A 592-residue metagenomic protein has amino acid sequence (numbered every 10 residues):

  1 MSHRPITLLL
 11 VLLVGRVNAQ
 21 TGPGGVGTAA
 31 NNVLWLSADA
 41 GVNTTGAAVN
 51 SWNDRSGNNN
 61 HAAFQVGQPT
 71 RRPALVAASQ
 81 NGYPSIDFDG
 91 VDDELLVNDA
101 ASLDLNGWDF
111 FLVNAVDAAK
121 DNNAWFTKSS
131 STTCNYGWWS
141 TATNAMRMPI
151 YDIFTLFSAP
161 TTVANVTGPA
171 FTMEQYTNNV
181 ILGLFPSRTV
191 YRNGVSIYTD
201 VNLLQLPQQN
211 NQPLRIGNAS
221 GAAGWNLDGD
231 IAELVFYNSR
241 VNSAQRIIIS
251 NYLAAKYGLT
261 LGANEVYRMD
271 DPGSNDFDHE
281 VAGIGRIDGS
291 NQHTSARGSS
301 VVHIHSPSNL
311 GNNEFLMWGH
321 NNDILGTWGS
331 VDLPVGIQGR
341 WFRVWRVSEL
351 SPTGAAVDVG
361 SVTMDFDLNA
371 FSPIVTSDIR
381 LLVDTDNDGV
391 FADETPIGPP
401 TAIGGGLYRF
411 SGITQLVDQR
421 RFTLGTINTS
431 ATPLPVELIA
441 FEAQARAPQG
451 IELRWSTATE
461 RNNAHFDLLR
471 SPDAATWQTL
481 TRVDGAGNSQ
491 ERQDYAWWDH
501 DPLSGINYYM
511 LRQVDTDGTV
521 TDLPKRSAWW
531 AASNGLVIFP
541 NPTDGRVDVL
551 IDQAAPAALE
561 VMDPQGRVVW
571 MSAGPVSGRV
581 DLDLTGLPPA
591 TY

Functional and structural regions predicted by a protein language model:
L13-D89, S250-A356, G360-P396, T401-T429: Extracytoplasmic low-complexity segments
Q20, D200, Q209-V241: Extracellular glycan-interaction patches encoded by glycine-rich segments
T21, S56-D92, D99-S102, F110-D121 (+5 more regions): Extracellular glycan-interaction surfaces
A38-T45, S56-N59, D92, A115-K120 (+10 more regions): Acidic glycine-/aspartate-rich tracts in secreted/extracellular proteins
G168-A170, G360, S377, G505 (+2 more regions): A glycine-anchored, Pro-Gly-centered beta-turn/N-cap motif
F171-M173, P213, Q419-R421, E452 (+2 more regions): Short, conserved beta-strand segments of beta-strand-rich sandwich/propeller modules, principally
I427-G535, A554: Short, compositionally biased serine/threonine- and acidic-rich segments at solvent-exposed termini, linkers, or domain
V561-V569, Y592: Short, glycine-anchored, charge-dense loop/turn motifs used at functional sites
